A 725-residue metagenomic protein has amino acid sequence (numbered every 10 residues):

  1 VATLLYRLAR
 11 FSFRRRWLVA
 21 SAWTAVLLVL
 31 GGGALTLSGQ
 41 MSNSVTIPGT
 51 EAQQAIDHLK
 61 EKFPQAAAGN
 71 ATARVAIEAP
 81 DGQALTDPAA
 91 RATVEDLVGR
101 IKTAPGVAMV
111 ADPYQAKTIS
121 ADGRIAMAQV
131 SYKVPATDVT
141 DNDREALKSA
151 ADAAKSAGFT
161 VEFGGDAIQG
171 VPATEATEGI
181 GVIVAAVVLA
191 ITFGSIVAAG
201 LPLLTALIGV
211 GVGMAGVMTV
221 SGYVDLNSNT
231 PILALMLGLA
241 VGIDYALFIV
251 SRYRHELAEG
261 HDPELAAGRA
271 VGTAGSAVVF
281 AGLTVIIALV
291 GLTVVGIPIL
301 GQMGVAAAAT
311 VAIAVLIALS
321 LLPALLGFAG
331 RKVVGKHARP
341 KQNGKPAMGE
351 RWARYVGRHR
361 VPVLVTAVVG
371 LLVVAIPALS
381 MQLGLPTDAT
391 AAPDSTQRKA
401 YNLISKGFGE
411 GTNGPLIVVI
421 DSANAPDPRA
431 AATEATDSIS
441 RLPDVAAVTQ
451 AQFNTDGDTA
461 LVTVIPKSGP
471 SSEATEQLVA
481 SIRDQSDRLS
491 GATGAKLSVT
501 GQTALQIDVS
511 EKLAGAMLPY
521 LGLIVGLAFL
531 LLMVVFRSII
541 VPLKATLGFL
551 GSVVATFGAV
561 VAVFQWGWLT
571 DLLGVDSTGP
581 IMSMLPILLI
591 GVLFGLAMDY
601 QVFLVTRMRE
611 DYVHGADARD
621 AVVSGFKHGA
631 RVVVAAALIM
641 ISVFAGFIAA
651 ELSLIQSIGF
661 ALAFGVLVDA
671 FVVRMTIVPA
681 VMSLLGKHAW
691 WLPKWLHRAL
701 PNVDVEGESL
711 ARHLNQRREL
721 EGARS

Functional and structural regions predicted by a protein language model:
V1-G39, V107, G123, S131-L383 (+2 more regions): Membrane-embedded transmembrane helical bundles of large multi-pass transporters/channels
G49-T72, D81-G165, S380-T570, P580 (+2 more regions): Structured non-transmembrane domains adjacent to transmembrane bundles in polytopic membrane proteins
I77-A79: A short glycine/threonine-centered beta-strand motif
